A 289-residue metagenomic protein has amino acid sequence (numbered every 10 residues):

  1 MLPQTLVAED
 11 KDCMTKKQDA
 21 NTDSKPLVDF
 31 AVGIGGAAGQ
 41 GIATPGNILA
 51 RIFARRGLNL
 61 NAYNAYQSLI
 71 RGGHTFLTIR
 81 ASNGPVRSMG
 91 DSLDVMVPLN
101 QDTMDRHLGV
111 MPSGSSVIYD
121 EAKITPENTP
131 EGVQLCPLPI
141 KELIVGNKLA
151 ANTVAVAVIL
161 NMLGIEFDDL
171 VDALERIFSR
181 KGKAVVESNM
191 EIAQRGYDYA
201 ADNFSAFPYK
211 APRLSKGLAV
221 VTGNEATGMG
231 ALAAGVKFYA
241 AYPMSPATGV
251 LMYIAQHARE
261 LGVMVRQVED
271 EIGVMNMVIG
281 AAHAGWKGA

Functional and structural regions predicted by a protein language model:
L2-A8, C13-A234, F238-A240: Active-site cofactor/cluster-binding pocket
D91-L93, L99, T103, H107-M111 (+2 more regions): Phosphate/diphosphate-binding loops
L214-G288: Non-catalytic terminal/interface segments that mediate subunit docking, oligomerization, and allosteric communication
